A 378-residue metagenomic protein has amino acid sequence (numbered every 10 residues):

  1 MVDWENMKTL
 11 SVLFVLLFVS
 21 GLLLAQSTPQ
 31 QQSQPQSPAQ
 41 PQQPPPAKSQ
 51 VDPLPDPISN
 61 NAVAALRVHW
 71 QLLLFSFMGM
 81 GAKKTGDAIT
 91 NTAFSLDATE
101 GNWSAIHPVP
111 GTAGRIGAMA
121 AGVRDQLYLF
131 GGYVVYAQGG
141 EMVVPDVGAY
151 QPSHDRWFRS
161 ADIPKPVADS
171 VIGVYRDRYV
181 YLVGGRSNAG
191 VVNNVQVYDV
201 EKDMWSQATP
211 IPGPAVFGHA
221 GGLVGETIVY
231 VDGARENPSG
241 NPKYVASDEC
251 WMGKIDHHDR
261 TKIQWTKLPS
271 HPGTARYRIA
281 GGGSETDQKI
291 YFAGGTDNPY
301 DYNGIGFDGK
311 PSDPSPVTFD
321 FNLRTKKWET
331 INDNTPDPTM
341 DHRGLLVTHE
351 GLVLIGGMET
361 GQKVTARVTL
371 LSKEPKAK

Functional and structural regions predicted by a protein language model:
V2-S11: Positively charged n-region of N-terminal signal peptides that target proteins for export
M7, L16-L17, Y181: Small-residue packing motifs within transmembrane alpha-helices
S11-V12, T335: Intrinsically disordered, low-complexity repeat segments enriched in small/polar residues
V12-L22: Bacterial N-terminal signal peptides
Q26-K378: Kelch-like beta-propeller repeat domains
